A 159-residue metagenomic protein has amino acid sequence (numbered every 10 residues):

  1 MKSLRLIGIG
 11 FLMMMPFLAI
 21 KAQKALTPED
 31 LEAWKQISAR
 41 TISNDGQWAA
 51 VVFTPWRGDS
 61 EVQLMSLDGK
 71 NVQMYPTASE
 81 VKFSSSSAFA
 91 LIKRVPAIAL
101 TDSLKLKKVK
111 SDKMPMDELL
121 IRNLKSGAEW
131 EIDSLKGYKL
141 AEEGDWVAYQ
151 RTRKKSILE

Functional and structural regions predicted by a protein language model:
M1-L26: Bacterial Sec-dependent N-terminal signal peptides
A22-E159: Beta-propeller folds
